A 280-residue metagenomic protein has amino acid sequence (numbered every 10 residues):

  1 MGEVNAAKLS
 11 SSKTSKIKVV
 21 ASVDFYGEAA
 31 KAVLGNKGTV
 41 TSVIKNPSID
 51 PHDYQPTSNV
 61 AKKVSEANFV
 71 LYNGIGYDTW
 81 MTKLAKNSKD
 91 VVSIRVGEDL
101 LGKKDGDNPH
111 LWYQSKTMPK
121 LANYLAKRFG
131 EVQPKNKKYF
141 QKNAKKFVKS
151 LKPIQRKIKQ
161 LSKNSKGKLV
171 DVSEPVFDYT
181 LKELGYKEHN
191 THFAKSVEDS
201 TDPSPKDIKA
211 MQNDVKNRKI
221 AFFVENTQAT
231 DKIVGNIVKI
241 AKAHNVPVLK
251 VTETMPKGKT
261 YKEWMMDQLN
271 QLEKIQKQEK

Functional and structural regions predicted by a protein language model:
M1-K280: Extracytoplasmic metal-acquisition and chelation regions
